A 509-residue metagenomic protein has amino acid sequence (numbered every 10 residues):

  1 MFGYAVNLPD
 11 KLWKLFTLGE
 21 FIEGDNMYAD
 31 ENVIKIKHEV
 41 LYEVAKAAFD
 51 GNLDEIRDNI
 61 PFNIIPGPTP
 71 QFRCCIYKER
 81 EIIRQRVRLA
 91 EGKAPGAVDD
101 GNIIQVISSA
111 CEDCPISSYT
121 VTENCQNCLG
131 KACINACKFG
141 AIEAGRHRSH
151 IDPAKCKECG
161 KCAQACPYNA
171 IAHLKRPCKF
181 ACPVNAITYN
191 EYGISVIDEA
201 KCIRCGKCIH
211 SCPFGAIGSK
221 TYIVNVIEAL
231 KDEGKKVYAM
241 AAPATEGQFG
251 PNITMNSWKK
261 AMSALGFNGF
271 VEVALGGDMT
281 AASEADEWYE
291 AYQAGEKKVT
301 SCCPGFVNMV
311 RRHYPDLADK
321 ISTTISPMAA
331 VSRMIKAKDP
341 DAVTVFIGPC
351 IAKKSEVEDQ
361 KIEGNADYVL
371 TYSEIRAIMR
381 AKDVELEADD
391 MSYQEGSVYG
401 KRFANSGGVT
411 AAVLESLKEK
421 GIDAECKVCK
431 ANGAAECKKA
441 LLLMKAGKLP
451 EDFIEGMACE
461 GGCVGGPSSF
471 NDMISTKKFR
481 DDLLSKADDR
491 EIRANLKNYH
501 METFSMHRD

Functional and structural regions predicted by a protein language model:
F2-R86, A90-G92, S219-D509: Iron-sulfur-associated redox domains of electron-transfer enzymes in respiratory and anaerobic energy metabolism
G96-T122, F139-G140: N-terminal [4Fe-4S]-dependent radical SAM core
E112-S118, C128-I134, C159-C162, C205-C208 (+2 more regions): Cysteine-cluster motifs in flexible loop/terminal segments that predominantly coordinate metals
C114-T120, E143-R148, Y189, K207 (+3 more regions): Gly-rich Lys/Arg/Thr-decorated short loops/hinges at beta-loop-alpha junctions or inter-strand turns that position
V121, D152, D198, A241-A242 (+1 more regions): A secondary-structure boundary/capping signal
C128, K157, H173, I203 (+3 more regions): Residue-level recognition of alpha-helix initiation/capping sites
G130-P153, K157, K161-D198, I203 (+2 more regions): Iron-sulfur cluster-binding cysteine motifs and their immediate structural context in ferredoxin-like electron-transfer
